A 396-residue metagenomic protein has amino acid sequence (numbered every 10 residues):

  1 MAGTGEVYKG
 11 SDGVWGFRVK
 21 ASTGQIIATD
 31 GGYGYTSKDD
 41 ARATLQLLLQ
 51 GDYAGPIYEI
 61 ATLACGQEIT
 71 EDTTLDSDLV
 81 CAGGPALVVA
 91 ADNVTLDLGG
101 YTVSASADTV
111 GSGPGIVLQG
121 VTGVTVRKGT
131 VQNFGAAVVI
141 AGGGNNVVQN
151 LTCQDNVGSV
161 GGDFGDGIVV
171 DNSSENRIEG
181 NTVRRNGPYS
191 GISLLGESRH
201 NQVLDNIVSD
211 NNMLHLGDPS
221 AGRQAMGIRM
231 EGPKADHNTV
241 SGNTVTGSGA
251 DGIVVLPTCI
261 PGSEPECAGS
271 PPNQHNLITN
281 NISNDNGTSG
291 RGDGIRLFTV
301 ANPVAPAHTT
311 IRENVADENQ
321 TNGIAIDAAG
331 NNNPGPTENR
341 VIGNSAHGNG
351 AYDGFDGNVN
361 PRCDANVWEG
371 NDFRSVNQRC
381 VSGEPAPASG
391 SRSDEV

Functional and structural regions predicted by a protein language model:
M1-T23, D30-G31, D39-R42, L47-D52 (+1 more regions): Short N-terminal "domain-start" leader segments that mark the transition from disordered tails or signal peptides into
A28-G34, P56-I60, G217-D218, V255: Short, tandemly repeated low-complexity microdomains enriched for cysteine and small residues
A64-E68, G83-A90: Short, T/G/N/S-enriched strand-turn elements that build extracellular solenoid repeat scaffolds
D72, A86-T102, G120-V124: Beta-solenoid repeat scaffold
C81-A86, T109-V117, N133-I140, V157-D171 (+8 more regions): Extracellular beta-strand/beta-solenoid scaffold signature
A91-V94, V121, G143, S173 (+7 more regions): Small-residue (G/S/T/A) turn/hinge positions that recur once per unit in extracellular repeat modules
E338-E395: Leucine-rich solenoid repeat scaffolds
